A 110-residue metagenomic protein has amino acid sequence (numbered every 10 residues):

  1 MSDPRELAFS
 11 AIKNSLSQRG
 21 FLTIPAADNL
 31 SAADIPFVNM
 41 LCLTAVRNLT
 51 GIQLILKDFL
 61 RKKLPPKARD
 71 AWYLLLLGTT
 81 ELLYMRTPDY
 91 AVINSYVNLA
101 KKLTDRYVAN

Functional and structural regions predicted by a protein language model:
M1-N110: Class I Rossmann-like S-adenosyl-L-methionine
